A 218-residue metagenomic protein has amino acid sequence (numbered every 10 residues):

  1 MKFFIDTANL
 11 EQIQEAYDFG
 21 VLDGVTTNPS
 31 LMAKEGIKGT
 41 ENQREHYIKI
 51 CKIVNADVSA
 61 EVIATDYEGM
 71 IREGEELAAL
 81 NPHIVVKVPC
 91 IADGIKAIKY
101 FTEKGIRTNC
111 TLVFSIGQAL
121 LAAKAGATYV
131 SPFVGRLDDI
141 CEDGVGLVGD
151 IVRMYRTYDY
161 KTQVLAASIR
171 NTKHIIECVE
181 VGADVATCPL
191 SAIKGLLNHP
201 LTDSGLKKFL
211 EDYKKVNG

Functional and structural regions predicted by a protein language model:
F3-I5, N9-I13, F19-V21, T27-K34 (+2 more regions): Active-site beta->alpha loop and helix N-cap motifs at the rims of alpha/beta catalytic domains
E11-F19, G69-E73, A97, S115-A125 (+1 more regions): Catalytic cores of alpha/beta
G20-G24, L80-I84, Y100-N109, K124-S131 (+1 more regions): Glycine-enriched alpha-helix->loop->beta-strand junction motifs that scaffold or abut catalytic
N28, V86, A122, C178 (+1 more regions): Conserved, mostly hydrophobic/aromatic
P29-A33, L112, T128-I140, A183-T202: Glycine-rich phosphate-binding active-site loops on the catalytic face of alpha/beta enzymes
R44-V58, I95-T108, G144-V164, K207-G218: Alpha-helix-loop-beta-strand connector modules within alpha/beta enzyme cores
T111-L165: A contiguous pocket-lining binding segment that forms or flanks enzyme active sites
Y155-G218: C-terminal alpha-helical cap/extension of soluble enzyme domains
